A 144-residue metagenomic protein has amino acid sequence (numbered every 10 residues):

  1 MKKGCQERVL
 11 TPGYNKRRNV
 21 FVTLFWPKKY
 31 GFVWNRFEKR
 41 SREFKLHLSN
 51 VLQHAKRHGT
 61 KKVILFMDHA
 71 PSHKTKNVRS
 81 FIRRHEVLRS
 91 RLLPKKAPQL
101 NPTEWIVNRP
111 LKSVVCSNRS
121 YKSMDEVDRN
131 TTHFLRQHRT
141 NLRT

Functional and structural regions predicted by a protein language model:
M1-S49: Extended, low-complexity cationic-aromatic segments
Q6-G13, E86-P102: RNase H-like polynucleotidyl transferase catalytic core
V22-L24, L48, D68, N101 (+1 more regions): Generic structural signal for small/hydrophobic residues in well-ordered secondary structure, especially within
F44-I64: Short, basic/hydrophobic alpha-helical segments
T60-H73, N101: Acidic/histidine-rich, metal-coordinating catalytic segments
V63-D68, R91-P94, D128: Short beta-strand segments
T75-H85: Short, aromatic/basic amphipathic alpha-helical patches
E104-T144: C-terminal anion-handling pockets and recognition modules
